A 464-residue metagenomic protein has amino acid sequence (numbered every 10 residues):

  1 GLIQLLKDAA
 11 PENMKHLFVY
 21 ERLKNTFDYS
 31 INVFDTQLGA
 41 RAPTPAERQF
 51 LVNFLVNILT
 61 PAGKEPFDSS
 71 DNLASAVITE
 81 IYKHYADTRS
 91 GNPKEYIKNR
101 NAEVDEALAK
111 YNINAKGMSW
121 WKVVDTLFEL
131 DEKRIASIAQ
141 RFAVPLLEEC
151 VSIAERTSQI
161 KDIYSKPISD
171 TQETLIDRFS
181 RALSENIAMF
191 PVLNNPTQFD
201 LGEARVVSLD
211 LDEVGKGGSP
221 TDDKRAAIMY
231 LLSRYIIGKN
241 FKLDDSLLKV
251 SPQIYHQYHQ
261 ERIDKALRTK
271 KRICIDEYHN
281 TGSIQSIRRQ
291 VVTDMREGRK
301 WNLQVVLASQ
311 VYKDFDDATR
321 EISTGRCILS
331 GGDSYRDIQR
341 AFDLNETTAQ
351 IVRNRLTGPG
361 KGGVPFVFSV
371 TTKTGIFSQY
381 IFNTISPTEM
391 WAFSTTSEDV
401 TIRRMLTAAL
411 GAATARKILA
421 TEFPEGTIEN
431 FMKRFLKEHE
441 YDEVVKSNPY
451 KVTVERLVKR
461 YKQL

Functional and structural regions predicted by a protein language model:
G1-A9, Y20-N25, G215-V352: Conserved P-loop NTPase motor cores
L2-L5, T26-D28, A76, Y82-E106 (+7 more regions): Flexible loop/turn segments at secondary-structure boundaries
A9-N13, R22-N186, T395-Y461: Helical/strand "switch-coupling" subdomains that flank nucleotide/phosphate-binding cores, especially in P-loop NTPases
L17, P61-G63, R178-F179, M189-Q198 (+4 more regions): Generic recognition of flexible, low-complexity loop/linker segments
A62-A86, S90-G91, R353-M390: Conserved AAA+ ATPase small/helical "lid" subdomain
E155-A204, S208-A227, R289-Q290, D314: Flexible, glycine/threonine-enriched loop-and-boundary segments that flank and lead into catalytic domains of large
V192-P196, L211, S219-K224, R234-K239 (+4 more regions): Charged C-terminal transducer/switch regions of large nucleotide-driven machines
P252-C274, N280-T281, Q285-V292, D317 (+3 more regions): Accessory regions of macromolecular translocation/handling assemblies
